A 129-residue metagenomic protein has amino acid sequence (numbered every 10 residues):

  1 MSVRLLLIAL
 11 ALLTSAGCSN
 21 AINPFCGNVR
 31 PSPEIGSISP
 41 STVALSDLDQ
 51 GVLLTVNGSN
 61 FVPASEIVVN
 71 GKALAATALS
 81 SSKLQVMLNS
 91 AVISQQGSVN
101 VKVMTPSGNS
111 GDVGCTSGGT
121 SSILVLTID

Functional and structural regions predicted by a protein language model:
M1-C18: Sec-dependent bacterial lipoprotein signal peptides
A11-L13, N23, A78-S80: Short stretches within intrinsically disordered, low-complexity N-terminal or propeptide regions
C18-A64, Q96-S98, N109-D129: Beta-strand/beta-sandwich contexts
L54-V56, I67, L84-V86, V99-M104: A structural motif
A64-G71: Change to "...patches in solvent-exposed regions of secreted, membrane-anchored, or virion-exposed structural
K72-T77: Surface-exposed loop/edge segments in extracytoplasmic proteins
A78-L88: Aromatic sugar-binding surface patches on proteins that engage polysaccharides or sugar-phosphate polymers
N89-S94: Short, surface-exposed loop/turn segments at beta-strand-coil junctions that are enriched for proline with nearby
